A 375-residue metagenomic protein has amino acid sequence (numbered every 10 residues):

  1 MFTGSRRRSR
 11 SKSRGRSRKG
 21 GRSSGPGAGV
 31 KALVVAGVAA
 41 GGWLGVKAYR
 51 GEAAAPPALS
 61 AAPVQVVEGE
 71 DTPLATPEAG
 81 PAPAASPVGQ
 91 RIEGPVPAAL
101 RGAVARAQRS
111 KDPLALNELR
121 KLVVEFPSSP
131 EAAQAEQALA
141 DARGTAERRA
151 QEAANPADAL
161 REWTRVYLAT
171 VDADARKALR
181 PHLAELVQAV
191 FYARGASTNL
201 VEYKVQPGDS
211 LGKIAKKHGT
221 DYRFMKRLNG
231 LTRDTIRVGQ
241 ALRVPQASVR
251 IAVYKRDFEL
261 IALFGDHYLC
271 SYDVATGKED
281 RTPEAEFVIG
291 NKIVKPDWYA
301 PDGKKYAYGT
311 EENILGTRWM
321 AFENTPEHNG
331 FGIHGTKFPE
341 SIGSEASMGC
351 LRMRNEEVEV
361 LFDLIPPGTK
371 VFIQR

Functional and structural regions predicted by a protein language model:
M1-P26: N-terminal Lys/Arg-rich, disordered targeting/topogenic segments
F2, Y49-E52, A98, G102 (+6 more regions): LysM (lysin motif) carbohydrate-binding repeats in extracellular/periplasmic proteins that recognize
R7-R16, R50-I92: Juxtamembrane proline-rich low-complexity "stalk" or linker regions positioned immediately after a signal peptide
L33-V34, A48, K304-R375: Exported/periplasmic cell-wall-interacting domains
G89-R106, G144-A157, E162, V190-H218: Primarily a LysM-type cell-wall glycan-binding module
V124-S128, A132-T145, L168, D174-T198 (+2 more regions): Extracellular LysM carbohydrate-binding repeats and other cell-envelope/extracellular binding modules
L200-K213, K217-V288, R375: Intrinsically disordered, low-complexity, Pro/Ser/Thr/Asn/Gly/Ala-rich spacer/linker segments adjacent to signal
Q246-K337: Gly/Pro-biased beta-strand-loop elements
